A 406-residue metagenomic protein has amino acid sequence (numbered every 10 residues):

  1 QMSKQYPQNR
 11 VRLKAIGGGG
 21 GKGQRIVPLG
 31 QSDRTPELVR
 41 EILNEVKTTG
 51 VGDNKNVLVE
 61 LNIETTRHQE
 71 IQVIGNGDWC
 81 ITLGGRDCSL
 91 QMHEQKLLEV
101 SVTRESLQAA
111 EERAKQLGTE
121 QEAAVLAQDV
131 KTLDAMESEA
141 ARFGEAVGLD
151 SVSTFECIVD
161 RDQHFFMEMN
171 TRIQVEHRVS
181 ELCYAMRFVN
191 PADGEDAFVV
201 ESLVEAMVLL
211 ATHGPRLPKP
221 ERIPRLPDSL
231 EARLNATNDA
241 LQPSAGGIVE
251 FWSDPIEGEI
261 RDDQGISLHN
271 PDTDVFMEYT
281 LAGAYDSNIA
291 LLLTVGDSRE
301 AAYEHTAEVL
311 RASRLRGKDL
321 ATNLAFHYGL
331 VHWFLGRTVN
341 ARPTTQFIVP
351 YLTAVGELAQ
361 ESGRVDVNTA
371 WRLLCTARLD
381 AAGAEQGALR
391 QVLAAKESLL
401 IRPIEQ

Functional and structural regions predicted by a protein language model:
Q1-G23: A conserved helix-loop-beta module that forms one wall/lid of the active-site cleft in ATP-utilizing catalytic domains
R10, G20-K22, V27, Q31-Q406: ATP-dependent carboxylate activation and anion-phosphoryl transfer catalytic cores that bind Mg-ATP to form
